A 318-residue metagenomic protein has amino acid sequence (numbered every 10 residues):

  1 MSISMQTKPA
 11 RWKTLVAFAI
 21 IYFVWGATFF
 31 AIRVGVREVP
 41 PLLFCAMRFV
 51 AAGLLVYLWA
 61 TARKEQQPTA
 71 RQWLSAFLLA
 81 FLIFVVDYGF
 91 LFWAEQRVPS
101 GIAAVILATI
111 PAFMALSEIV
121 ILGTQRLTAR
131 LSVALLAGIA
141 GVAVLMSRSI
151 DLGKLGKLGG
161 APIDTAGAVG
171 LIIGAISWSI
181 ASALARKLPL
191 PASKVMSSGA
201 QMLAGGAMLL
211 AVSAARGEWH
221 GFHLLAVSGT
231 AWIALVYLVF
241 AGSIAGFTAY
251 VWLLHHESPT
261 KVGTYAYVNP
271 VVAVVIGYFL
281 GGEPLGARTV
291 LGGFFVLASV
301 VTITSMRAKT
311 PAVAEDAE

Functional and structural regions predicted by a protein language model:
S2-T7, F49-V50, L58-A60, R148 (+2 more regions): C-terminal-most transmembrane helix of multi-pass membrane proteins
K13-A17, L43-L58, L78, L131-V144 (+3 more regions): Hydrophobic alpha-helical transmembrane segments of multi-pass integral membrane proteins, especially transporters
V24, T28-F29, L55-L107, A143-V144 (+1 more regions): Specific transmembrane alpha-helical segments of multi-pass solute transporters/efflux pumps, especially DMT/EamA
T28-V39, A51, Y88-V98, I106 (+5 more regions): Juxtamembrane C-cap of transmembrane helices in multi-pass membrane transport proteins
F30-E38, W93-Q96, M146-I163, R216-T230 (+1 more regions): Membrane-interface helix termini and inter-helical loops of multi-pass transporters
G35, F44, R48, A94 (+8 more regions): Hydrophobic/aromatic residues within transmembrane alpha-helices of multi-pass small-molecule transporters
L43-L54, I83, Y88-R130, L135 (+1 more regions): Specific alpha-helical transmembrane segments that line the substrate/conduction pathway and gating interfaces
V56, T109, S117, A129-I150 (+5 more regions): Hydrophobic transmembrane alpha-helices of multi-pass small-molecule transport proteins
